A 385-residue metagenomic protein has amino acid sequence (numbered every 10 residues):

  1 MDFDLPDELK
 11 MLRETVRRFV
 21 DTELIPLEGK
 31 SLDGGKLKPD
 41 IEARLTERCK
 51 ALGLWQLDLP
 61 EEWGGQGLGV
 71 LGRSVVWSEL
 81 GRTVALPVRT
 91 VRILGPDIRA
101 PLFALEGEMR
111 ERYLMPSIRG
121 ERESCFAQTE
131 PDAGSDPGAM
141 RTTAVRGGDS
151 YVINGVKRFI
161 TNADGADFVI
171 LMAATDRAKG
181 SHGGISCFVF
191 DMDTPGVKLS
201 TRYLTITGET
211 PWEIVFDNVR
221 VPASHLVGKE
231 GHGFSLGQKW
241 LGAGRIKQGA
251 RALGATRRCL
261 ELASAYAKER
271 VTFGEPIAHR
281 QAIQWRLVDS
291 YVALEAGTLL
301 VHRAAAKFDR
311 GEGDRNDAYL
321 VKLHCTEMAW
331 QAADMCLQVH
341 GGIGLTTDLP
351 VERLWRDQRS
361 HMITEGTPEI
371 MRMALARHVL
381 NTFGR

Functional and structural regions predicted by a protein language model:
M1-V91, A104-M109, P116-E121, D136-P137 (+4 more regions): Alpha-helical interface subdomain recognition
G53, V76-G81, M172-A174, V189-T194 (+1 more regions): Short Ser/Thr-interspersed hydrophobic loop/turn segments at strand-loop and sheet-helix junctions that line or gate
L68-V70, D136-G138, N162-D167, S181-G184 (+1 more regions): Short glycine/proline-enriched turns and hinge-like loops at secondary-structure junctions
V91-R92, S117, D132-S135, F159-N162 (+2 more regions): Short Gly/Pro-enriched turn/cap motifs at secondary-structure boundaries
G95-L105: Helix-loop "lid/cap" segments that line or gate small-molecule binding pockets
G120-Q128, M172: A short, Trp-centered hydrophobic/proline-enriched beta-strand micro-motif
A139-R141, D193-P222: Flexible, small-/acidic-enriched active-site or ligand-binding loops
S150, N154-K198: A short core secondary-structure module
